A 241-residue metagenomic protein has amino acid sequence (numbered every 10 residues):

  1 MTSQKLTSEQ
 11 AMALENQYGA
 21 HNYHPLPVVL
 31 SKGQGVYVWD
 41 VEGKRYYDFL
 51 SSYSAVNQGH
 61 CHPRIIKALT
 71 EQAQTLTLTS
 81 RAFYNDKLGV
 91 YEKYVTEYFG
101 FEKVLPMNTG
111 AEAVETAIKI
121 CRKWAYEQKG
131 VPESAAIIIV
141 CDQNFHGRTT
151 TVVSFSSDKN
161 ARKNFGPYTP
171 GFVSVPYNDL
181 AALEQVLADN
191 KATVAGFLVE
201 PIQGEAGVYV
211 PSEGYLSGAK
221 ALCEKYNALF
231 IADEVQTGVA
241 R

Functional and structural regions predicted by a protein language model:
M1-Q34, A82: Active-site-adjacent loop/helix segments that line or gate small-molecule/cofactor pockets in enzymes
V28-L50: Active-site and channel-lining beta-strand-loop segments that bind or position nucleotide-derived/phosphorylated
K44, G196, L229-F230: Hydrophobic "anchor" residues on beta-strands that sit immediately upstream of conserved functional sites
R45-V131: Glycine-rich loop-to-alpha-helix module at the N-terminal edge of alpha/beta enzyme cores
A55-Q58, G204-G207, T237-V239: Short, small-residue-enriched loops and turns at beta-alpha junctions that line or gate enzyme active sites
K93-G196: PLP-dependent aspartate aminotransferase-fold enzymes
T193-V208: Short acidic, glycine-rich surface-loop motifs adjacent to enzyme active sites
Y209-R241: Catalytic PLP-binding core of fold-type I/II PLP enzymes
